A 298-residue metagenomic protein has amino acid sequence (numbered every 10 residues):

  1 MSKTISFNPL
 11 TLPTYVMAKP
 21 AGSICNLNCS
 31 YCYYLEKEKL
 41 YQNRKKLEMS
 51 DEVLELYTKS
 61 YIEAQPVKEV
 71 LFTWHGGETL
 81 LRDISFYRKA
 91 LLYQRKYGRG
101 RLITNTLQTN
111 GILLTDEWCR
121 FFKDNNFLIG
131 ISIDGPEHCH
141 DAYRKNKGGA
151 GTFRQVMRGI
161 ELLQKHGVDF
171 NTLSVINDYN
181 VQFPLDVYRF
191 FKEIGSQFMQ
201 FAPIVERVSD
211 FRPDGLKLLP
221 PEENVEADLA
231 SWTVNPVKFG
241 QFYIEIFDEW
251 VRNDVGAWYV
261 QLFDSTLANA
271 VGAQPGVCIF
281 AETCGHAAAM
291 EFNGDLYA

Functional and structural regions predicted by a protein language model:
S2-R120, N125: Conserved alpha-helical substructure of the radical SAM core
P13-M17, N28, E69-L71, T104-T106 (+6 more regions): Beta-sheet entry/capping signal
A18, E38-R44, F72-G76, D141-N146 (+2 more regions): Glycine- and acidic
P20-G22, G76-E78, T109-L113, G135 (+4 more regions): Short, flexible loop/turn elements at secondary-structure junctions
S30, Y34, D134, P213-P221: Short, flexible, mixed-charge acidic loops at enzyme active sites
E36-L40, H138, E206: A short, flexible beta-alpha/helix-coil linker loop
E63, L81-Q200, R207-S209, P213: Conserved AdoMet/S-adenosylmethionine-binding subsite of the radical SAM
K147-R154, E161, K165-C284, A289 (+1 more regions): Radical SAM enzyme [4Fe-4S]-AdoMet core and its adjacent flexible, acidic and glycine-rich loops/tails across
